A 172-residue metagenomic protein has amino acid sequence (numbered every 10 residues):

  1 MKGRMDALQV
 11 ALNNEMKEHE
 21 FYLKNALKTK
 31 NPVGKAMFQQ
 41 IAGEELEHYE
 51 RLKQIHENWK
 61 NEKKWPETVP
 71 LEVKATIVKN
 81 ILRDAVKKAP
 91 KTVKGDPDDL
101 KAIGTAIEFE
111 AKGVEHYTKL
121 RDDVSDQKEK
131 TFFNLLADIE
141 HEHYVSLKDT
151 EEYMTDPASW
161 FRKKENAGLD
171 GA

Functional and structural regions predicted by a protein language model:
M1-A172: Non-heme di-metal
